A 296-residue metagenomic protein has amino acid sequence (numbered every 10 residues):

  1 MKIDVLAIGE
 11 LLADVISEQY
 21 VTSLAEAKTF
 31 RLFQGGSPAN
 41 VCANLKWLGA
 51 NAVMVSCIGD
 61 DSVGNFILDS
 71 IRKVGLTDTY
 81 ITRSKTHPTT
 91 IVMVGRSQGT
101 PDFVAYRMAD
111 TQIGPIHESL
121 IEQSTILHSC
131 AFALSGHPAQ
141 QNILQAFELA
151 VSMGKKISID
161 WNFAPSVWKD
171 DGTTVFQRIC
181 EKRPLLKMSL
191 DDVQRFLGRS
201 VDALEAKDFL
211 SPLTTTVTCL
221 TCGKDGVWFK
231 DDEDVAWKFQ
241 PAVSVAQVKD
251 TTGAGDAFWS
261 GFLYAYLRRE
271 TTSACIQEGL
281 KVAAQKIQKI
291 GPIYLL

Functional and structural regions predicted by a protein language model:
M1-L6, S200-L296: Conserved phosphate-binding/catalytic region of the ribokinase-like
M1-T77, V248: Glycine-rich phosphate/adenosyl-contacting loop at the front of the ribokinase-like
G9-L11, F132, W161, A257: Active-site metal-binding loops of divalent metal-dependent hydrolases
L45, S189, G255: Short, conserved phosphate/pyrophosphate- and ester-handling motifs at nucleotide-, phospho-/glycolipid
N51-A131: Conserved N-terminal subdomain of the carbohydrate kinase-like
L120, R178-I179, S211: Structural alpha-helical scaffold elements that stabilize or flank donor/cofactor-binding regions in carbohydrate
T125, P184-L185, T216: Receiver (REC) domain switch/active-site residues of two-component response regulators
F132-E205, D225-G226, D232: Conserved beta-alpha-beta core of the PfkB/ribokinase-like small-molecule kinase fold
